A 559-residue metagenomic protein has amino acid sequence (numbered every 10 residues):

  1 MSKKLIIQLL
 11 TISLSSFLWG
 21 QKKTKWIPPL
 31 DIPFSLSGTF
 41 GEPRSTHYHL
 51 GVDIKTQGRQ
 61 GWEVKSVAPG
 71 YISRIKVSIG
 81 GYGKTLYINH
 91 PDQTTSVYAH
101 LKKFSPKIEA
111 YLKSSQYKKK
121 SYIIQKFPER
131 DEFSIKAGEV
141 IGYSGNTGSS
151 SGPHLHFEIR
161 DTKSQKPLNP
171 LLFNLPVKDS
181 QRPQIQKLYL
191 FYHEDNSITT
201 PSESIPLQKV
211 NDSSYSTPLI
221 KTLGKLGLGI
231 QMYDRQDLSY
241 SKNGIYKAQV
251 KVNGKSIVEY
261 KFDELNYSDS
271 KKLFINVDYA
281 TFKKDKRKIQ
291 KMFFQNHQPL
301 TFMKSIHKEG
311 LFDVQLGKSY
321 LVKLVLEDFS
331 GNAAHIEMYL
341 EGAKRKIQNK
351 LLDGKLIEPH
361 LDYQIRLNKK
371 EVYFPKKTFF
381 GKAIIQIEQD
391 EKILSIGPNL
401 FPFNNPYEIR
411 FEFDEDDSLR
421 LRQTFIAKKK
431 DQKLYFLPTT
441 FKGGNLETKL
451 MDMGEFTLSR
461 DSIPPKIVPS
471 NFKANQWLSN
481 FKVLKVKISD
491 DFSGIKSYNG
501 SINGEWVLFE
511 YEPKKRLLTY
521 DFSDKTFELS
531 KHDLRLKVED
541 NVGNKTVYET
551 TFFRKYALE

Functional and structural regions predicted by a protein language model:
M1-W26: Bacterial Sec-dependent N-terminal signal peptides
G20-T95, K102-P106, Y122-D131, K136-A137 (+3 more regions): Surface-exposed, glycine-biased beta-strand/turn segments
P106, K136, K178, F191-N196 (+2 more regions): Long, low-complexity serine/threonine/glycine- and acidic-rich segments characteristic of extracellular
P183-K187, P464-S470: Proline-enriched interdomain boundary motifs that mark the N-terminal boundary and often initiate the first structured
P218-L223, A474-N480: Short, solvent-exposed loop/linker segments at the N-terminal edge of repeated beta-sheet extracellular domains
G229-Y233, R410-D414, V483-D491: Short edge beta-strand/loop segments characteristic of extracellular beta-sandwich folds
I347-D353, I357-P359, G381-F425: Proteolytic processing hotspots in large secreted/extracellular or virion-associated proteins and select intracellular
L400-F456, S497-N499, W506-L508: Proteolytic-maturation and junctional protease-sensitive modules
